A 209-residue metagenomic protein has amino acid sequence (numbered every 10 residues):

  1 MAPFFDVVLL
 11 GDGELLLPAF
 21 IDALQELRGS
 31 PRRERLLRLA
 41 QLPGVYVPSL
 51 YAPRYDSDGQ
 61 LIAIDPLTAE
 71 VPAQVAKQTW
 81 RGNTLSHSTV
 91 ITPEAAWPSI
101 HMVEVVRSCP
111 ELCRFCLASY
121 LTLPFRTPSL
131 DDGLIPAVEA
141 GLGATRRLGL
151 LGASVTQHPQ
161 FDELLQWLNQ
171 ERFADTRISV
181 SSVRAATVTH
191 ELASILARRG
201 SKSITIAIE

Functional and structural regions predicted by a protein language model:
M1-D65: Glycine-rich beta-alpha loop elements in corrinoid/cobalamin-binding modules across cobalamin-dependent enzymes
D6, V45, S108-C109, C113 (+2 more regions): Conserved structural-core and active-site-/substrate-pathway-adjacent residues in large, well-folded domains of enzymes
L16-P18, P53-Y55, P110-R114, T122-F125 (+3 more regions): Flexible loop/turn segments at secondary-structure boundaries
L17, H101-C109, G133-G141, L168: Structured alpha-helical segments in the cores of large, soluble enzyme domains
P48, R54-M102: N-terminal [4Fe-4S]-dependent radical SAM core
T92-P93, R126-V138, L142: Ferredoxin-type iron-sulfur electron-transfer modules in oxidoreductases and energy-metabolism complexes
A95-L130: Canonical Radical SAM [4Fe-4S] cluster-binding loop centered on the CxxxCxxC motif and its immediate flanking residues
L134-E209: Conserved SAM/AdoMet-binding glycine-rich loop
